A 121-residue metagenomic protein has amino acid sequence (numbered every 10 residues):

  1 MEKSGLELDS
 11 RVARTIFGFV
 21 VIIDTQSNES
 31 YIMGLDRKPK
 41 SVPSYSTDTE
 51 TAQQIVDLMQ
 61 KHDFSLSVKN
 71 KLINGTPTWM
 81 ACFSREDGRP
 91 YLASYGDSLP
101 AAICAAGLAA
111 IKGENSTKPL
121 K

Functional and structural regions predicted by a protein language model:
K3, E7-P90, T117-K121: N-terminal segment of the canonical double-stranded RNA-binding domain
S84-K121: Glycine-rich and polybasic anion-binding loops at the starts of cofactor/ligand-binding domains
